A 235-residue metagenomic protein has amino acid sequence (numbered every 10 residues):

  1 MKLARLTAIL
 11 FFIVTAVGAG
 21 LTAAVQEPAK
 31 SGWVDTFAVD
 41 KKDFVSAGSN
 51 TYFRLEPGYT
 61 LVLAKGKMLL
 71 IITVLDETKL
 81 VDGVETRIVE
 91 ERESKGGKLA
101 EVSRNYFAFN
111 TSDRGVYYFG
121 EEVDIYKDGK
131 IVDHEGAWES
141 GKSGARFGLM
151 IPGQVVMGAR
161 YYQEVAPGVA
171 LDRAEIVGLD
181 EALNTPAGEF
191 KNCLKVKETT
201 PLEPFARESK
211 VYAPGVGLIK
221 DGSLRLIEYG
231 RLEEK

Functional and structural regions predicted by a protein language model:
M1-R5: Positively charged n-region of N-terminal signal peptides that target proteins for export
T7-A19: Bacterial N-terminal signal peptides
V17-P28: Bacterial Sec-dependent signal peptides at the C-terminal "C-region" and cleavage site
E27-K235: Conserved functional acidic sites
